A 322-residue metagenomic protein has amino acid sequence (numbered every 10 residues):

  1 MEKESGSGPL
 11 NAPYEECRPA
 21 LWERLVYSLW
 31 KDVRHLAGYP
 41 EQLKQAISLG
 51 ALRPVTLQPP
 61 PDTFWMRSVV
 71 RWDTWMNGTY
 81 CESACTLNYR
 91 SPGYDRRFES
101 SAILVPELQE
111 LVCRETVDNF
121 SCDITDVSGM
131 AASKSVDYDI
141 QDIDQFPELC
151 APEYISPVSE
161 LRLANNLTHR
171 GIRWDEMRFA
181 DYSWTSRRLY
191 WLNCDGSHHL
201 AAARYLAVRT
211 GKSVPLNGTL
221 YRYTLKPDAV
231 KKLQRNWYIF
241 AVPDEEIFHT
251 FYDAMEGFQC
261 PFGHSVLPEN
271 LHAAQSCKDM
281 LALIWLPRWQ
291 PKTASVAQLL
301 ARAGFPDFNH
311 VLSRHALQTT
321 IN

Functional and structural regions predicted by a protein language model:
E2-Y39: Non-catalytic protein-protein interaction scaffold segments in large eukaryotic complex-forming proteins
A20, R24, R34, P60-T63 (+6 more regions): Alpha-helix boundary/N-cap detector
L29-Y190: Short alpha-helix boundary/capping and kink motifs at helix termini
H169-R173, V208-S213: Secondary-structure boundary elements
N193-C194: Active-site neighborhood of thiol-dependent amide/isopeptide-bond enzymes
S197-K212: Short active-site loop/helix that positions an aromatic residue
S213-F240: Charge-dense polyanion-binding interfaces
A241-N322: C-terminal interaction module
